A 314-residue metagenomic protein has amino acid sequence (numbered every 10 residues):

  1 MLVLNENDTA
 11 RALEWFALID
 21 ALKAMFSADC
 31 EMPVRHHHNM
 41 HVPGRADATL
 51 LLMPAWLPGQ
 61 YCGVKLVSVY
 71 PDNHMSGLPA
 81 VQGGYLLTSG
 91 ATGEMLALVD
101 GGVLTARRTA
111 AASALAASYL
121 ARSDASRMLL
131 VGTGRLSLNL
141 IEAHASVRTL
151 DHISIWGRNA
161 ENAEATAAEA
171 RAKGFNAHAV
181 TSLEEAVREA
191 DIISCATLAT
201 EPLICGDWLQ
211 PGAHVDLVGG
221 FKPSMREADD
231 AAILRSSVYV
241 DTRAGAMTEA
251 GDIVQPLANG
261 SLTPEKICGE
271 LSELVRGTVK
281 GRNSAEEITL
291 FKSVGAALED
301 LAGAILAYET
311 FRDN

Functional and structural regions predicted by a protein language model:
M1-A106, A114, D124, G269 (+2 more regions): N-terminal ligand-binding/catalytic initiation module
D8, S224-N314: Adenosine-phosphate binding glycine-rich loop
L120-R127, T149, Q210-P211: Short helix-loop-beta connector
R127-L129, T289: Conserved beta-strand elements of the Class I
T133-G134: Glycine-rich Rossmann-fold phosphate-binding loop(s) that bind the pyrophosphate of adenine dinucleotide cofactors
S137-L138: N-terminal Rossmann-fold NAD(P) dinucleotide-binding loop
S146-K173: NAD(P)-binding Rossmann-fold cofactor-contacting core
K173-S261: Rossmann-like adenosine-cofactor binding region
